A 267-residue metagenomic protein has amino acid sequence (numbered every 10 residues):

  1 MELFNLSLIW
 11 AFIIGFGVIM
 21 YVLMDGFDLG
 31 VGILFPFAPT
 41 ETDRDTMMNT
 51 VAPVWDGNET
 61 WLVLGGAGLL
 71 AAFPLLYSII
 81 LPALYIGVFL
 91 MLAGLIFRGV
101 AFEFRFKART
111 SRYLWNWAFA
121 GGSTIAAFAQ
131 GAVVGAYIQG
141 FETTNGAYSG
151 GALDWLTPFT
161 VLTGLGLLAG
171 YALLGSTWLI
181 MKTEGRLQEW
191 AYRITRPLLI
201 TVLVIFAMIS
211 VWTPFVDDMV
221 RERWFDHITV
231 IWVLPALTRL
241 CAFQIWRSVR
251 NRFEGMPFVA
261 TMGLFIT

Functional and structural regions predicted by a protein language model:
M1-G57, V63-G65: N-terminal signal-anchor module of multipass membrane proteins
M1-I14, G68-L84, I138-P158, D218-M219: Helix-coil boundary and interhelical linker segments in multi-pass alpha-helical membrane proteins
W10-Y21, I79-A93, A120-I125, D154-L168: Alpha-helical transmembrane segments
M24-I33, L90-E103, A169-L179: Membrane-water interface of transmembrane alpha-helices
N49-A71, R193-A207: Transmembrane alpha-helical insertion/packing segments
V54-S123, T144, E222-T229: Membrane-interface helix-loop-helix modules in multi-pass inner-membrane proteins
F104-E254, I266: Long, contiguous internal "core" modules enriched in hydrophobic/ aromatic residues
F258-T267: A C-terminal functional module that forms or caps the active site or interfaces directly with catalytic machinery
